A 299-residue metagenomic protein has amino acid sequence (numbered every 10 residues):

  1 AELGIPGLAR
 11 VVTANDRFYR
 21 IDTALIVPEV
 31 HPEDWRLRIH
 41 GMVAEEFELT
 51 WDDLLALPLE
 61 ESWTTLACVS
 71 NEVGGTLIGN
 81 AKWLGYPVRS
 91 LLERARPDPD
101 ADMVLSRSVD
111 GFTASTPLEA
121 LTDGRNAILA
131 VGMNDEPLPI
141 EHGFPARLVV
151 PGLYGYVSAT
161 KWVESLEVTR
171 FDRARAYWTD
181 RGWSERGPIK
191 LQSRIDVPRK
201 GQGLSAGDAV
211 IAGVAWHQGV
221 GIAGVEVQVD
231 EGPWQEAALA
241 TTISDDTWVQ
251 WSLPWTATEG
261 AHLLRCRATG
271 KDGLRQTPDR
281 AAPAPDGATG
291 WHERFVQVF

Functional and structural regions predicted by a protein language model:
A1-F299: Structured, non-membrane catalytic/scaffold regions adjacent to prosthetic-group chemistry
